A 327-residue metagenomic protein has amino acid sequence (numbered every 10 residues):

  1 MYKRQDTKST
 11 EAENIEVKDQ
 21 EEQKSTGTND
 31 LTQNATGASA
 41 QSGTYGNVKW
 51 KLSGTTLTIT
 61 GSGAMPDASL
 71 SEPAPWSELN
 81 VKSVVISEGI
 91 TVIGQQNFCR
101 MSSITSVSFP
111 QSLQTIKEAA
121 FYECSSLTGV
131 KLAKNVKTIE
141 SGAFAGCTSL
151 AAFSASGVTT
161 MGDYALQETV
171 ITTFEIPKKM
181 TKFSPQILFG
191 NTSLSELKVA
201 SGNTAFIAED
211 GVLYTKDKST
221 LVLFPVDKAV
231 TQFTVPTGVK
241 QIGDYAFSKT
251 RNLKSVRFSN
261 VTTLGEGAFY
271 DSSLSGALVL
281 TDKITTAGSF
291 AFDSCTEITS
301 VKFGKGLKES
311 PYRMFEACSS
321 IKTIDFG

Functional and structural regions predicted by a protein language model:
M1-Q5: Conserved small/polar residues in nucleotide/adenosyl-binding loops
D6-T36: N-terminal, intrinsically disordered, polar/charged segments of Gram-positive cell-envelope systems that serve as
N14, G37-S42, Y122, N135 (+6 more regions): Short stretches within intrinsically disordered, low-complexity N-terminal or propeptide regions
G27-S103, A120-Y122, A246-S248, Y270: Surface-exposed repetitive/solenoidal architectures
A35-V48, K178-S195: Short, charged N-terminal helix-start/capping segments
G54-G63, L79-V92, S102-T115, S125-T138 (+8 more regions): Structural signature of tandem-repeat unit edges
E72-P75, A120, A151, Q232-F233 (+3 more regions): Short, flexible, glycine/charge-rich loop motifs used to bind or transfer phosphoryl groups or to couple energy/partner
G94-N97, K117-Y122, E140-A145, G162-A165 (+6 more regions): Consensus positions within tandem repeat domains that build extended binding/scaffold surfaces
